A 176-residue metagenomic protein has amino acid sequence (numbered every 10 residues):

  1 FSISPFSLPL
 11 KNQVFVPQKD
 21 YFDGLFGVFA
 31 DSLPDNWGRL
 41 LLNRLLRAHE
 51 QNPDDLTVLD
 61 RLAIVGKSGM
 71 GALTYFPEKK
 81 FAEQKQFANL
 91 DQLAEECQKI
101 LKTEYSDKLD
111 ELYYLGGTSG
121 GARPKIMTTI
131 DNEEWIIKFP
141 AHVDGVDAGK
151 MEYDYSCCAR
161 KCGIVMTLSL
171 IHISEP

Functional and structural regions predicted by a protein language model:
F1-S174: Phosphate/dinucleotide-binding and metal-coordinating scaffold of catalytic cores in nucleotide-dependent enzymes
